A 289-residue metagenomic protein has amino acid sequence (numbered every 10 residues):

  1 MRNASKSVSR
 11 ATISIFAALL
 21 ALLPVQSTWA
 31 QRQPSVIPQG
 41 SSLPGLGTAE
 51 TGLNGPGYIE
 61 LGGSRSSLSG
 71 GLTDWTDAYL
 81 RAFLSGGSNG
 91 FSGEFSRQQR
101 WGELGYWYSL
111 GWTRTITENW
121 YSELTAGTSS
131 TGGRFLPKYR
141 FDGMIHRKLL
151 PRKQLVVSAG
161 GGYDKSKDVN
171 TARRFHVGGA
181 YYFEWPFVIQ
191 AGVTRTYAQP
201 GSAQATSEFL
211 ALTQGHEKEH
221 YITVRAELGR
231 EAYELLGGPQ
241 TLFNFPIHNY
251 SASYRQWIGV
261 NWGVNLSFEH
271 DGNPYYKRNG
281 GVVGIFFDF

Functional and structural regions predicted by a protein language model:
M1-P56: Cleavable N-terminal export/targeting peptides
G57, G86-G93, E118-L124, P151-S158 (+3 more regions): Repeated loop/turn-to-beta-strand initiation elements of outer-membrane beta-barrel proteins
I59-R65, G93-R97, L124-T128, G143 (+7 more regions): Transmembrane beta-barrel strands of outer-membrane/channel proteins
S64-G70, S96-E103, G127-F135, K148-L150 (+7 more regions): Sequence/structural signature of outer-membrane beta-barrel proteins
D74-A78, L104-Y108, P137-F141, T171-F175 (+3 more regions): Residues that define the transmembrane beta-barrel architecture of outer-membrane proteins
A82-G86, R114, R147-L149, Y181 (+3 more regions): Residue-level signature of outer-membrane beta-barrel architecture
G132, A211-T213, E219-G263: Outer membrane beta-barrel transmembrane domains
L212, H216-K218, R278-F289: Outer-membrane beta-barrel "beta-signal"
